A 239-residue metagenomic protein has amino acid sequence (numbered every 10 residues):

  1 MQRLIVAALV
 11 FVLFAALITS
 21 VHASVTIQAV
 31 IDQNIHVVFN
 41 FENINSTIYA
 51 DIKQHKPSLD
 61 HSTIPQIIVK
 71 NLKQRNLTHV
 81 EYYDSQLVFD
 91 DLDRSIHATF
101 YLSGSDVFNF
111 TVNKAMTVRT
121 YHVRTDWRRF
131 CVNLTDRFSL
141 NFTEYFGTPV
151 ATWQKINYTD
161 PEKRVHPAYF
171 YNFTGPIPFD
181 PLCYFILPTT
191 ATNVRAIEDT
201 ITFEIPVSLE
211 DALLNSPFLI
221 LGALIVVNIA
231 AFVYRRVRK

Functional and structural regions predicted by a protein language model:
M1-S24, V37-F39, I205-K239: Secretory targeting signatures
M1-S85: N-terminal pre-first-transmembrane soluble regions of secretory-pathway and organelle membrane proteins
V21-A29, H79-F89, S95-H97, A151 (+2 more regions): Generic structural motif
V37-F39, D136, E144, Q154 (+2 more regions): Polar/charged side chains located within well-ordered beta-strands of beta-rich proteins
N40-T47, F100-D106, T174, P206-S208: Secondary-structure transition/turn motif
R75, V88-D180: Surface-exposed, acidic/Ser/Thr-rich flexible loop segments
L182-Y184: Sequence contexts marking disulfide-bonded cysteines in secreted/extracellular proteins
P188-L209: Juxtamembrane amphipathic/hinge helix adjacent to a transmembrane helix
